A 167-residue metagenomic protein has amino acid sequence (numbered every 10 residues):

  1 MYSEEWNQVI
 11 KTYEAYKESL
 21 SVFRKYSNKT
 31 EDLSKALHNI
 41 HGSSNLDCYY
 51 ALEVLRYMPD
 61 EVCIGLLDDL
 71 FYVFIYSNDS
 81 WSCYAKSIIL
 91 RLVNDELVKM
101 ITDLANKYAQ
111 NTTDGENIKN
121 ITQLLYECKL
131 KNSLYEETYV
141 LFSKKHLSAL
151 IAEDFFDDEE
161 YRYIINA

Functional and structural regions predicted by a protein language model:
M1-Q8, N132-A167: Eukaryotic acidic, Ser/Thr-rich intrinsically disordered low-complexity regions
Y2-S3, E18-S19, L33-A36, V54 (+4 more regions): Short, functional N-terminal and low-complexity linear motifs
W6-Q8, I40-S43, I75-S80: Short low-complexity stretches enriched in small and charged residues
Q8-S27, Y49-E61, S82-D95, E116-K129 (+1 more regions): Structural detector for internal amphipathic alpha-helices that build alpha-solenoid repeat scaffolds
Y13, N45, Y76-S80, N111-E116 (+1 more regions): Alpha-helix N-cap/helix-start positions at coil->helix boundaries
S19-D47: Long, hydrophobic N-terminal alpha-helical segment
N28-N39, D60-V73, D95-Y108, K131-F142 (+1 more regions): Amphipathic alpha-helical scaffolding segments comprising HEAT/armadillo-like alpha-solenoid repeats
H41, R56, I75, L90 (+3 more regions): Alpha-solenoid HEAT/Armadillo repeat architecture
